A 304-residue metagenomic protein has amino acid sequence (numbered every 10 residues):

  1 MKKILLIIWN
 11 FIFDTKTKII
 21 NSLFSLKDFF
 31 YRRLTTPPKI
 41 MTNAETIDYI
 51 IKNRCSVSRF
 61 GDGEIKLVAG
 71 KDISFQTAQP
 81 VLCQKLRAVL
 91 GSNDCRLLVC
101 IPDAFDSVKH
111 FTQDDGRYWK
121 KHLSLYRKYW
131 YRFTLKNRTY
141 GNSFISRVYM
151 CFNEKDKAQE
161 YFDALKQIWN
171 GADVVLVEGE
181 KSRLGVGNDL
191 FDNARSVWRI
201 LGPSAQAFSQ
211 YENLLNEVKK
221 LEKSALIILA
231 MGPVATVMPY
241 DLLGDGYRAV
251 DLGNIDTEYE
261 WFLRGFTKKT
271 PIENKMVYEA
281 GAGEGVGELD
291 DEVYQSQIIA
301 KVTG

Functional and structural regions predicted by a protein language model:
I4-F191, T303: Electropositive, gly/pro-rich neighborhoods at or near active sites that engage anionic ligands
V57, L176, S196-R199, A249: Conserved beta-strand scaffold positions in the cores of enzyme catalytic domains, especially in NTP/NDP-utilizing
D103, L201, G253: Residues at the C-termini of beta-strands that transition into short coil/loop
D173, A225-L226: Structural motif
E178, A230-M231: Small/polar loops that bind or transfer phosphate-bearing groups
K181-S224: A mid-sequence, solvent-exposed acidic-amphipathic segment
V237-G304: C-terminal functional extensions of proteins
